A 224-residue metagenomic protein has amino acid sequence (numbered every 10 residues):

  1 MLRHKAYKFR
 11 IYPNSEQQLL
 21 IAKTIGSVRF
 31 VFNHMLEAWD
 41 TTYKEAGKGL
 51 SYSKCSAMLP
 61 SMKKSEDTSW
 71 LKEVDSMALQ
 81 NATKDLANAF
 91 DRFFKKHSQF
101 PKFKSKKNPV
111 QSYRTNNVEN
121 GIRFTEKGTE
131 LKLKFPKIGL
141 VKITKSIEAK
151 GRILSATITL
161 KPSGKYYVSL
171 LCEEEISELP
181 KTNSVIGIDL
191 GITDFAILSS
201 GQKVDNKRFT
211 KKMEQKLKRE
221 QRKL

Functional and structural regions predicted by a protein language model:
M1-L224: Nucleic-acid substrate recognition interfaces
